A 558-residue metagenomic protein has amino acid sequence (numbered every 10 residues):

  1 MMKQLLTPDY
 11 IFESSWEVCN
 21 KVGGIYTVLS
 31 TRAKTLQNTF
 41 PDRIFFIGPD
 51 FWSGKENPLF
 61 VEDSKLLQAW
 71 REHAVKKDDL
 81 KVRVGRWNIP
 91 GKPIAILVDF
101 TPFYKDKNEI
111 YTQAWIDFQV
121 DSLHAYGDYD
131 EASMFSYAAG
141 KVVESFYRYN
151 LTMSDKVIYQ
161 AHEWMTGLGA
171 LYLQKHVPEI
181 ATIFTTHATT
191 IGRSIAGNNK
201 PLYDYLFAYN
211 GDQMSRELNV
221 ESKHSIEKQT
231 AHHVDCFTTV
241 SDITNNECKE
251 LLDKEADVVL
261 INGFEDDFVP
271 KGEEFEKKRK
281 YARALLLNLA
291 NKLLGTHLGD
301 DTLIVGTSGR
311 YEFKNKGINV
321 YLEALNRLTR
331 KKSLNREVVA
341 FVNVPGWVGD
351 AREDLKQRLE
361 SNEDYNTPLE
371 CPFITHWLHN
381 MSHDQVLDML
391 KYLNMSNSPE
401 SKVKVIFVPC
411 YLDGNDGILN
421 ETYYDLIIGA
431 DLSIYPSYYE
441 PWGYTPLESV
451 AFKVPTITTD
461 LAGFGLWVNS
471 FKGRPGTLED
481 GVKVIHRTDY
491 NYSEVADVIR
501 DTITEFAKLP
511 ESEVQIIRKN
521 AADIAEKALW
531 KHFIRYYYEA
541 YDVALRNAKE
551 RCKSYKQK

Functional and structural regions predicted by a protein language model:
M1-K558: Catalytic cores of nucleotide-sugar-dependent glycosyltransferases that transfer UDP/GDP/TDP-activated
